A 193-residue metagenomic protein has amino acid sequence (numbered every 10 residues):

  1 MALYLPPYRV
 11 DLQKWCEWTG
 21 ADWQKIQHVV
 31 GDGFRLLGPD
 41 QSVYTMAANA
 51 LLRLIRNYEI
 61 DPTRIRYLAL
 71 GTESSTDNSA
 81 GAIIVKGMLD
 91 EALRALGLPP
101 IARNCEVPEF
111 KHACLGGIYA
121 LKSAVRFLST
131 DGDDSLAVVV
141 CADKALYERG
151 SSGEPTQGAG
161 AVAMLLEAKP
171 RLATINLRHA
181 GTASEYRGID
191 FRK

Functional and structural regions predicted by a protein language model:
M1-V43, E154-K193: Condensing-enzyme catalytic core mediating Claisen C-C bond formation in acyl metabolism
V10, S79-A80, R149-G150: Short glycine-/acidic-enriched loop or helix-start segments at secondary-structure transitions that form or flank
W23, A50-R66: Phosphate/pyrophosphate-binding loops at sites that engage ATP/ADP/AMP, CoA/4′-phosphopantetheine, polyphosphate
K25-V29, G33-T45, S74-L136, A142: Conserved catalytic cysteine-centered active-site region of acyl-thioester-dependent Claisen-condensing enzymes
I55-Y58, L89-L96, L128, E167-A173: Structural signal for hydrophobic packing residues in well-ordered secondary-structure cores of soluble enzyme domains
R66-Y67, L136: Structural motif
V125, S129-M164, K169: Flexible, glycine-rich active-site loops centered on histidine and acidic residues that chelate a metal or position
